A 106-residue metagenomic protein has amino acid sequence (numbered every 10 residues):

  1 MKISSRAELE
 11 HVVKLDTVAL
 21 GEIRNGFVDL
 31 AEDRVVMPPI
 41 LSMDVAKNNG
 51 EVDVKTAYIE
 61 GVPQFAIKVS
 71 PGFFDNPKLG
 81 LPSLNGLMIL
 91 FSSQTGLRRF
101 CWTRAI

Functional and structural regions predicted by a protein language model:
M1-I106: N-terminal ligand-binding/catalytic initiation module
